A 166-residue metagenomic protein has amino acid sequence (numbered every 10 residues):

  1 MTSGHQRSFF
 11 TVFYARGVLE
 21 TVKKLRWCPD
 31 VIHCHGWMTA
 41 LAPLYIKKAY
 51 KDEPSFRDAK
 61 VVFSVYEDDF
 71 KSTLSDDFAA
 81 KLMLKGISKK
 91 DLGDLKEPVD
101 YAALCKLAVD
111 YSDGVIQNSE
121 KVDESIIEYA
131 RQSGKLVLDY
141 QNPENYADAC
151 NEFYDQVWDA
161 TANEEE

Functional and structural regions predicted by a protein language model:
M1-E166: Catalytic cores of nucleotide-sugar-dependent glycosyltransferases that transfer UDP/GDP/TDP-activated
